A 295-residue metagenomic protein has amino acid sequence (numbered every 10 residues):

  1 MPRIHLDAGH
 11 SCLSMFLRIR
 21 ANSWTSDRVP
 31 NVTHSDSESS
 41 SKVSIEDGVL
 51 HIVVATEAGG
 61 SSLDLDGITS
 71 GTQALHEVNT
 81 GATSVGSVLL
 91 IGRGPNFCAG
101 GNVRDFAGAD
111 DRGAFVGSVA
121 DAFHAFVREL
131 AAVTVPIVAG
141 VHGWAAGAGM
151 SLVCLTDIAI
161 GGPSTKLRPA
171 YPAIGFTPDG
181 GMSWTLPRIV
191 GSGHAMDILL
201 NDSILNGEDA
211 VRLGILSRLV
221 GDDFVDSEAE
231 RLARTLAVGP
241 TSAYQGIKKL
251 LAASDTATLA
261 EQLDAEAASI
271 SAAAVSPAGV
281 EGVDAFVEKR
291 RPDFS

Functional and structural regions predicted by a protein language model:
H10-R93, R128: Conserved CoA-thioester-binding segment of acyl-CoA-metabolizing enzymes
G59, S84, G92-R128, A145 (+2 more regions): Glycine- (often His-adjacent) and acidic-residue-rich active-site loop that binds/positions the CoA thioester
D66-T72, A122, E129, E228 (+4 more regions): Charged catalytic carboxylate motif
R128-Y244, S271-D284, R290: Crotonase-fold acyl-CoA enzyme core
D255, R291-S295: Short C-terminal tail/terminal secondary-structure segment of NAD(P)H-dependent dehydrogenase/reductase domains
